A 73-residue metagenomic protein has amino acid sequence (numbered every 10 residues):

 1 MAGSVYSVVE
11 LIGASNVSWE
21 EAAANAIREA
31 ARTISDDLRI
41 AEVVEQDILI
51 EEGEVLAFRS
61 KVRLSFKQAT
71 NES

Functional and structural regions predicted by a protein language model:
M1-S4, E72-S73: Compositionally biased, disordered extreme N-termini, encompassing classical targeting presequences
G3-R39, V43: Short, well-ordered alpha-helical segments
D47-S73: A cross-kingdom feature marking charged/low-complexity
